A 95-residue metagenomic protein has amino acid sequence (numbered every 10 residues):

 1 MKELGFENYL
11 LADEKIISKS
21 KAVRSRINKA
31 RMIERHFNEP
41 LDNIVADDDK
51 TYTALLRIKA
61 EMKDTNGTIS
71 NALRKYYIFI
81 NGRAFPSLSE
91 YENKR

Functional and structural regions predicted by a protein language model:
M1-A22: Short terminal alpha-helical segments
M1-N8, R74, I78-E92: N-terminal DNA-binding module of tyrosine recombinases/phage integrases
I16-P86: Non-catalytic DNA-binding core/recognition domains of DNA-processing enzymes
